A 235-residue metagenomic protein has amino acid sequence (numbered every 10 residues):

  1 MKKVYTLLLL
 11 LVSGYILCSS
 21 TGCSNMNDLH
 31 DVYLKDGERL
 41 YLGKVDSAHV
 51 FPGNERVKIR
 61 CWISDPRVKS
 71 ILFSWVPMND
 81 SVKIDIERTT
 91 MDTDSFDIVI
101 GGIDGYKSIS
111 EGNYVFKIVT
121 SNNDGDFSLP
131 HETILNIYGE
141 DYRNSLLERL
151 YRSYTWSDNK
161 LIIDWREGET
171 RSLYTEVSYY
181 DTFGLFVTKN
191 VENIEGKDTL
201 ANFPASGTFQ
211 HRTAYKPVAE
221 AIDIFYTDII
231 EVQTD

Functional and structural regions predicted by a protein language model:
M1-V4, C61: Positively charged n-region of N-terminal signal peptides that target proteins for export
V4-Y15: Sec-dependent N-terminal signal peptides
C18-G22: C-terminal motif of bacterial Sec signal peptides marking the signal peptidase cleavage site
S24-F116, S121-F127, E132-D158: Acidic/polar, low-complexity intrinsically disordered N-terminal segments immediately downstream of a Sec signal
S47, S81, T93-S95, S172 (+4 more regions): Coil residues (strongly favoring Ser/Thr
D65-I86, E167-E192: Extracellular low-complexity, O-glycosylation-prone stalks/linkers
D104-H131, D198-D228: Beta-strand-rich modules
N144-S178: Compositionally biased low-complexity segments at domain edges in trafficked proteins and select soluble regulators
